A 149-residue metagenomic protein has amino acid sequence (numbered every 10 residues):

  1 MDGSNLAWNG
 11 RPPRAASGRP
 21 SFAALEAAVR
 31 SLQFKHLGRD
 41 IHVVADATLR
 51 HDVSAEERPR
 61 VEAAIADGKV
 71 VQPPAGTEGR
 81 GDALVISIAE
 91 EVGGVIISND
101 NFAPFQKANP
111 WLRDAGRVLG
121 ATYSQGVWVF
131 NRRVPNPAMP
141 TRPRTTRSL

Functional and structural regions predicted by a protein language model:
M1-P13: Metal-dependent nucleic-acid phosphoesterase active-site entry motif
L6-N9, E26-R30, L37-L149: Nuclease catalytic cores that cleave nucleic-acid phosphodiester bonds, predominantly acidic two-metal-ion
P12-V29: …and closely analogous acidic/polar surface helices at protein-protein or active-site interfaces in A-domain-like
